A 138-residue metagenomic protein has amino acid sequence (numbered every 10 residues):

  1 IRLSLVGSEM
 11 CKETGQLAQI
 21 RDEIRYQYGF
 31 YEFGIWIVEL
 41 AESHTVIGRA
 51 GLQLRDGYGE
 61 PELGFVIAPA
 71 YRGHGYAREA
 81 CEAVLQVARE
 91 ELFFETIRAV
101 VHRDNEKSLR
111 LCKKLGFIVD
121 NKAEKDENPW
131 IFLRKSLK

Functional and structural regions predicted by a protein language model:
I1-C11: Single conserved hydrophobic/aromatic residue that forms the stacking wall/gate of nucleotide- or nucleobase-binding
L3-S4, G29, E90: Solvent-exposed polar/charged
E9, I35-K138: Acyl-donor (CoA/ACP) binding surface of acyl/acetyltransferases
G15-R21: PAS/Per-ARNT-Sim sensory domains
E23-I37: A short helix-loop-beta-strand connector motif used in the catalytic cores of GNAT acetyltransferases and, in some
